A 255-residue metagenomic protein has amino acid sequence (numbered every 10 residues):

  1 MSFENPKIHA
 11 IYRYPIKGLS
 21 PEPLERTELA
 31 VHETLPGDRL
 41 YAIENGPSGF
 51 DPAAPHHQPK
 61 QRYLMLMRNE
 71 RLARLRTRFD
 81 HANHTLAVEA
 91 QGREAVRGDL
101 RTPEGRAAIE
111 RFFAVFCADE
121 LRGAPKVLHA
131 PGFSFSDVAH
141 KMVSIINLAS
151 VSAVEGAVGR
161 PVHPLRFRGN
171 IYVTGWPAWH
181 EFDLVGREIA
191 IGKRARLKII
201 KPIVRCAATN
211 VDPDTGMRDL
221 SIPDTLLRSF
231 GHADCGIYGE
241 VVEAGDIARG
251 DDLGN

Functional and structural regions predicted by a protein language model:
M1-N255: Metal-cofactor-dependent catalytic cores
